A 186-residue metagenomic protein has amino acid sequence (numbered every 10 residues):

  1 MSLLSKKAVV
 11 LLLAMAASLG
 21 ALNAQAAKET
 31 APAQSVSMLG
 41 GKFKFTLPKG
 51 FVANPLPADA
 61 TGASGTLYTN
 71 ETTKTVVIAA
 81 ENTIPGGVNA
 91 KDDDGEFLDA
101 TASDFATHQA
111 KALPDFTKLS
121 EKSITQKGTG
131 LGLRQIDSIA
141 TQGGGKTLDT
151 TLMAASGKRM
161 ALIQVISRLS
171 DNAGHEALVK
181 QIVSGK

Functional and structural regions predicted by a protein language model:
S2-K6, V10-L12, A16-T75, F116-L119 (+3 more regions): N-terminal targeting sequences that direct proteins away from the cytosol to non-cytosolic compartments
G50, E81-P85, A154-A155: A short, sequence-level motif marking secondary-structure junctions
A60-T147: Conserved polar/disulfide-associated segments of primarily extracytoplasmic proteins
